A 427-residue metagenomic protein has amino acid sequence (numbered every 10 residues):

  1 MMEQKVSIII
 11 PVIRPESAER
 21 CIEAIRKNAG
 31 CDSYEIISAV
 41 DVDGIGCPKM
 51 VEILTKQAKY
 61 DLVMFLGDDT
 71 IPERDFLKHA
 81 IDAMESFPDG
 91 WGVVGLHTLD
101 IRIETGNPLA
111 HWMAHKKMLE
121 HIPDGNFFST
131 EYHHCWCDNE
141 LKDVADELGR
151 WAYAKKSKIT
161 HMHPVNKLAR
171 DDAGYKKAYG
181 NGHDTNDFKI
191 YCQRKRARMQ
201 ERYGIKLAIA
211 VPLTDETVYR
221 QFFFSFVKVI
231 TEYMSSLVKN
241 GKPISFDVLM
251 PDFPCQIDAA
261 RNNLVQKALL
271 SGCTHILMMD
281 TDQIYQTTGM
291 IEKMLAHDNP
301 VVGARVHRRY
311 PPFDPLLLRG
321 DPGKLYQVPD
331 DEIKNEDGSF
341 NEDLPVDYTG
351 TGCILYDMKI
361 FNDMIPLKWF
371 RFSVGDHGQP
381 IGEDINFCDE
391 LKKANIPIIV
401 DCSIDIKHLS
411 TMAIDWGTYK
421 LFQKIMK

Functional and structural regions predicted by a protein language model:
V6-P15, N28, L207-T217, V306: A conserved hydrophobic helix/loop-capping motif in glycosyltransferases and polysaccharide synthases
S7-I13, I22, S33-G44, V211-T214 (+3 more regions): Short beta-strand/loop segment that forms part of the nucleotide-sugar
R14, V40-C47, V51, I71 (+2 more regions): Short, acidic/glycine-rich phosphate-metal binding loop used to engage nucleotide
R20-S33, T214-E216, Q221-G241: Short, acidic, metal-binding catalytic loop of nucleotide-sugar glycosyltransferases
V42-A58, C255-A268, G289: Glycine-rich, basic loop-to-helix element that forms the pyrophosphate-binding segment of sugar-nucleotide handling
T55, I71-D146, V265, Q286-S373: Conserved catalytic core of nucleotide-sugar-dependent glycosyltransferases
Y60-I71, C273-I284: Short beta-strand-to-loop acidic/aromatic patch adjacent to the donor-nucleotide binding site
C135-A208, M364-K427: C-terminal catalytic/acceptor-binding lobe
